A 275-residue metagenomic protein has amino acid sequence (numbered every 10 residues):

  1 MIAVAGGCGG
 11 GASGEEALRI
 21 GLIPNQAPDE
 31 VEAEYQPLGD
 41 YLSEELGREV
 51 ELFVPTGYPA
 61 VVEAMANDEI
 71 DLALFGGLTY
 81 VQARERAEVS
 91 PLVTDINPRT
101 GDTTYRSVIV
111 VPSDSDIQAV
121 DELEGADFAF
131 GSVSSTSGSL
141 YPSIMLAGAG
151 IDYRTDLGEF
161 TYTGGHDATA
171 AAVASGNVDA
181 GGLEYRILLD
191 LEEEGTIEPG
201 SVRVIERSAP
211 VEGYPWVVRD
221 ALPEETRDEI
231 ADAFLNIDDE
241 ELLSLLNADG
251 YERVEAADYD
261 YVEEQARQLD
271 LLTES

Functional and structural regions predicted by a protein language model:
A3-G7: C-terminal motif of bacterial Sec signal peptides marking the signal peptidase cleavage site
G9-A12: Bacterial signal peptide processing site
E15, R19-S43, P55, L78 (+3 more regions): Bilobed "Venus flytrap"/periplasmic-binding protein-like clamshell domains and structurally analogous long
L18-G21, Q26-P37, A209-G213, V217-S275: An extracytoplasmic/periplasmic, membrane-proximal ligand-sensing/linker region
R48, A66-F75, A87-S90, A126-F128 (+1 more regions): Alpha-to-beta junction loops
G77-E88, M145-G148, A174, D179-P199: A ligand-binding cleft/hinge motif common to bilobed small-molecule-binding domains
S90-G101, D156-E159, E192-P210: Short beta-strand->loop
Y105-I109, V202, E212-V218: Small-molecule pocket liners
